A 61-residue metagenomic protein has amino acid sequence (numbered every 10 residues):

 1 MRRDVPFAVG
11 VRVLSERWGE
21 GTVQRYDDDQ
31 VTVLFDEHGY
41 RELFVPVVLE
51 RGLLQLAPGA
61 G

Functional and structural regions predicted by a protein language model:
M1-V9, L14, G59-A60: Mixed-charge, Lys/Arg-rich low-complexity intrinsically disordered regions
V13, G21-V23: Conserved hydrophobic positions within beta-strands
D29-V33: Short aromatic-glycine-enriched beta-strand elements
D36, R41-G61: Intrinsically disordered, low-complexity linker and terminal regions at domain boundaries
